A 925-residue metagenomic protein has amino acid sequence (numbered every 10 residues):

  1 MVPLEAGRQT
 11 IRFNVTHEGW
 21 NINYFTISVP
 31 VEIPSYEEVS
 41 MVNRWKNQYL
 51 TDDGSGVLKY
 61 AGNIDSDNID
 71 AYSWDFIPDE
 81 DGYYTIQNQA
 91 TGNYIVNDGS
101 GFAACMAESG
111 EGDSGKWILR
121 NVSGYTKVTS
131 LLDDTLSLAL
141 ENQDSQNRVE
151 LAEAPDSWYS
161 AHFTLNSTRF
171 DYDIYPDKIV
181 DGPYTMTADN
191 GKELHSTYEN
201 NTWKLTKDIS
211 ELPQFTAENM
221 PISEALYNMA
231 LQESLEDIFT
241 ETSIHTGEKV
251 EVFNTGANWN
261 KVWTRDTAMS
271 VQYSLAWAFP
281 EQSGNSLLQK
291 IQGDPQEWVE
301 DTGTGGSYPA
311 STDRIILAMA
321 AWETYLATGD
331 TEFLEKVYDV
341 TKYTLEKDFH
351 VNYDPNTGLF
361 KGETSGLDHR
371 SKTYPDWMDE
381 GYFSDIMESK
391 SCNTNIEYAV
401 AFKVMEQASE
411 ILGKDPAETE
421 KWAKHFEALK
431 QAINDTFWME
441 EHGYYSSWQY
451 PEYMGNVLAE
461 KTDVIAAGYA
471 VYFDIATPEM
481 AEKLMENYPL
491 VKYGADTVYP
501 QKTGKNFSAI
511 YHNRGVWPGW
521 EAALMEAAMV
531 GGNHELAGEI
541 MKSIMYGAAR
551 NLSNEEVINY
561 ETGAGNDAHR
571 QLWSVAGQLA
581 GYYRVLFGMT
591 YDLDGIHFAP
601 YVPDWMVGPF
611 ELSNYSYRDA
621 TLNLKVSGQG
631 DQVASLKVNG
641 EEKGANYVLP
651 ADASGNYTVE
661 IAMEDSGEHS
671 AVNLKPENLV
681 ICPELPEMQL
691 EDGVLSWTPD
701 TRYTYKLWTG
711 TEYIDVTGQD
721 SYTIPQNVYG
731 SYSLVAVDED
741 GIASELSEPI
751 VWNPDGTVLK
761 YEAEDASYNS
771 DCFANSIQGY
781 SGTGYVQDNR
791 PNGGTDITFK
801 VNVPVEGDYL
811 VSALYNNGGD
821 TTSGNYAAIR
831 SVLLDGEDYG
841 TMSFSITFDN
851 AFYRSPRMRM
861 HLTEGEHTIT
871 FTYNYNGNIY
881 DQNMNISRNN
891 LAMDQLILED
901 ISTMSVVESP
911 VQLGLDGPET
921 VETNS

Functional and structural regions predicted by a protein language model:
M1-I33, N727-Y729, V735, S747-V907: Extracytoplasmic
I33-F170: Lectin-like carbohydrate-binding module/patch detector with strong preference for beta-trefoil
S167-N260, T331-F333, T344-K347, S409-I411 (+5 more regions): Acidic/polar, glycine-enriched structural segments that form the non-catalytic walls/loops of the carbohydrate-binding
G182, A217-N260, G284-Y308, Y353-K390 (+3 more regions): Extended glycan-interaction surfaces of carbohydrate-active proteins
M186, N260-T267, V271-G366, S391-A399 (+4 more regions): Aromatic-rich carbohydrate-recognition surfaces in CAZymes
E526-D692: Non-catalytic C-terminal accessory modules of carbohydrate-active enzymes
E687-L690, E919-S925: Short, solvent-exposed loop/linker segments at the N-terminal edge of repeated beta-sheet extracellular domains
D692-D700: Conserved aromatic anchor
